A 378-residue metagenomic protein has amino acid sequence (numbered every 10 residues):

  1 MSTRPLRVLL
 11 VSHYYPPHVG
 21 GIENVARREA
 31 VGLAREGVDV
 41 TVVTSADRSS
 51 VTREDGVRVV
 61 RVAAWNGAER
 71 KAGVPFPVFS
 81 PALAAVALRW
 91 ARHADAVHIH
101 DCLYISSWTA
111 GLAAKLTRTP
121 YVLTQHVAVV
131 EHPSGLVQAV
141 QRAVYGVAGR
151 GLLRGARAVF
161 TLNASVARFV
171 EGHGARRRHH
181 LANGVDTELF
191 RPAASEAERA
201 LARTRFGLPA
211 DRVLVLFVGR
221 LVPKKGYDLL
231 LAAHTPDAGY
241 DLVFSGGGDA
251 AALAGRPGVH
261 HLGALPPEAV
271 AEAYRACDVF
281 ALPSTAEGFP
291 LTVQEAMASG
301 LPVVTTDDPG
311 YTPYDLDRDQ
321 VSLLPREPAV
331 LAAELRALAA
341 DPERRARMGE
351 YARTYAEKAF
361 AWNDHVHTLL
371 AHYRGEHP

Functional and structural regions predicted by a protein language model:
T44, V60-A63, A139-R199: Donor nucleotide-sugar binding/catalytic pocket of nucleotide-sugar-dependent glycosyltransferases
A91, L153, A264, E272-C277: Short alpha-helical donor nucleotide-sugar binding micro-motif in glycosyltransferases
T204, R344-K358: A short, well-ordered alpha-helix in the C-terminal region of glycosyltransferases
P209-K225, L231-T235, V243: Conserved donor-binding/catalytic core segment of Leloir-type glycosyltransferases
A251-A269: Nucleotide-activated donor-binding/catalytic signature segment of Leloir-type glycosyltransferases, i.e., the conserved
A264, D317-A329, A337-P342: Conserved acidic donor-binding segment of nucleotide-sugar-dependent glycosyltransferases
T285: Aromatic "clamp/platform" in nucleotide-sugar-dependent glycosyltransferases that forms part of the donor/acceptor
V293, P302-T306: Short hydrophobic beta-strand element within catalytic cores of glycosyltransferases and related nucleotide-activated
